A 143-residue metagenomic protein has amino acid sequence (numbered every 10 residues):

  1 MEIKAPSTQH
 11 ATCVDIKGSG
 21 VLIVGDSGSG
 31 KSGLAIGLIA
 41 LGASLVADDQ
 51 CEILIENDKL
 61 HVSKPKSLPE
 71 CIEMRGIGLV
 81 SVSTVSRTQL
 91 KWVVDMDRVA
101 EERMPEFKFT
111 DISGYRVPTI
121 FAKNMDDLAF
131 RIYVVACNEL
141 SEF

Functional and structural regions predicted by a protein language model:
M1-S19, V24, E56, V134-N138 (+1 more regions): Extreme N-terminal, non-catalytic leader segments that precede Walker-type/kinase nucleotide-binding cores
A5-S7, V46, E102-R103: Short solvent-exposed loop/turn micro-motifs enriched in small/polar/acidic residues
A11-C13, Q50, F107: Short, acidic/polar N-cap/turn motifs at the starts of alpha helices
K17-I39: Glycine-rich phosphate-binding P-loop
S32, L54-D58, Y133: A contiguous binding-surface segment within folded domains or other stable secondary-structure elements
L41-A43, R116-V117: Short active-site oxyanion
S44-R98: Conserved nucleotide-sensing/catalytic segment adjacent to the nucleotide-binding pocket in NTP-handling enzymes
S86-F143: Conserved NTP phosphate-binding and transfer environment spanning the P-loop NTPase/kinase superfamily
